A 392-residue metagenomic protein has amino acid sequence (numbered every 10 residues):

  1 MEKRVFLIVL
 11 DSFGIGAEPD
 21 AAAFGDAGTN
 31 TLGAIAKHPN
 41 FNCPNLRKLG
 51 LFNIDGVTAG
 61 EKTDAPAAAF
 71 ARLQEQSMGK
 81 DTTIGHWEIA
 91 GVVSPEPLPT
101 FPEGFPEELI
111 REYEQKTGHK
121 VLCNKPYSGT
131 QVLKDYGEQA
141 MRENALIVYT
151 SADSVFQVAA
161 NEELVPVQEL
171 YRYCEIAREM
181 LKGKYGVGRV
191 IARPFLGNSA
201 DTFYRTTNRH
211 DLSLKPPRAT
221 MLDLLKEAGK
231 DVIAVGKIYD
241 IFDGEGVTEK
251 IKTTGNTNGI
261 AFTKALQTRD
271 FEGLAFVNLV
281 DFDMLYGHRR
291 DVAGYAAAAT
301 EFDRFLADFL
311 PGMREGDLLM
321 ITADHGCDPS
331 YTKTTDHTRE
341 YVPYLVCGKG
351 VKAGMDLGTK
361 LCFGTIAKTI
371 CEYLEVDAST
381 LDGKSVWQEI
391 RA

Functional and structural regions predicted by a protein language model:
M1-A392: Feature captures the catalytic ectodomains and active-site-proximal regions of enzymes that hydrolyze or transfer
